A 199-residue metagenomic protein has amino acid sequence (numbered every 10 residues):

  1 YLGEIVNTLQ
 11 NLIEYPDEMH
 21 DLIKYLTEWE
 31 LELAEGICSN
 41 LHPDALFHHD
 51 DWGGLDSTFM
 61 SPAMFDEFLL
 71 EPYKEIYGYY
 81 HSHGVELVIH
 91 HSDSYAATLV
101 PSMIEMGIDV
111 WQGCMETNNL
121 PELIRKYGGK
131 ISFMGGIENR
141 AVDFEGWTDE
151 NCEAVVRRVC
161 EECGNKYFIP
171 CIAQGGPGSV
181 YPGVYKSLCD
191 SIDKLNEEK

Functional and structural regions predicted by a protein language model:
Y1-K199: Active-site loop segments of alpha/beta catalytic cores
